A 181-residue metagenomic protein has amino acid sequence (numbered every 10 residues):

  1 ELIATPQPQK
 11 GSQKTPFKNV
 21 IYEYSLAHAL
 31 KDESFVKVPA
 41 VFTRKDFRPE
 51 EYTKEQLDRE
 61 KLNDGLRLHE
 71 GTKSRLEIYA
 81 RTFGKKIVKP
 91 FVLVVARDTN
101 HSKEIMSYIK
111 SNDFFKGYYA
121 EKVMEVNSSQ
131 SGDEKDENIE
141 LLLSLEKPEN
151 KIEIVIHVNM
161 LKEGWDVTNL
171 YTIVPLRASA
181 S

Functional and structural regions predicted by a protein language model:
E1-Q13, E33: Conserved helicase ATPase motor motifs in RecA-like P-loop NTPase domains
L2-P6, R97-D98, V158-M160, L176-R177: A short beta-strand-to-loop transition that corresponds to the Sensor-1 phosphate-sensing loop of AAA+ P-loop ATPases
P8-Q13, P49-E50, S102-E104, D133-K135 (+2 more regions): Switch/connector loops and helix/strand junctions flanking conserved nucleotide-binding motifs in nucleotide-processing
K18-K135: Conserved interdomain linker/interface between the two RecA-like ATPase lobes of SF2 helicase motors
S25-L26, I78-T82, L142-L145, N159-K162: Generic recognition of flexible, low-complexity loop/linker segments
N112-Y119, P148-E149, V167, S179-S181: Secondary-structure transition/capping motifs at alpha-helix termini and the adjoining loop/turn into the next element
V123-V158: Conserved helicase ATPase core of P-loop NTP-dependent helicases/translocases
E153-S181: A short beta-strand element within the Helicase C-terminal
